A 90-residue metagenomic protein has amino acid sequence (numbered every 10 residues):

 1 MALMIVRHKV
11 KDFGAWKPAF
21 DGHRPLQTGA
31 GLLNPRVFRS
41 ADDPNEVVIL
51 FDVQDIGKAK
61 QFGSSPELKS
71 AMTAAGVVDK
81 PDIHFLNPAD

Functional and structural regions predicted by a protein language model:
M1-P66, S70, V77-D90: Short S/T/G/P-rich N-terminal loop/turn motif that feeds into the first structured element of a domain
